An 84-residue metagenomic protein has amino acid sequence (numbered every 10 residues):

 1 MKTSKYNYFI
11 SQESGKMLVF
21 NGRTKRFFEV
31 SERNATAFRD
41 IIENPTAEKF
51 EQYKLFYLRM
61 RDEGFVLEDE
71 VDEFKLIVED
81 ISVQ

Functional and structural regions predicted by a protein language model:
M1-D40: Acidic, low-complexity/disordered tracts enriched in E/D and polar residues
R26-Q84: Long, charge-rich, low-complexity alpha-helical segments
